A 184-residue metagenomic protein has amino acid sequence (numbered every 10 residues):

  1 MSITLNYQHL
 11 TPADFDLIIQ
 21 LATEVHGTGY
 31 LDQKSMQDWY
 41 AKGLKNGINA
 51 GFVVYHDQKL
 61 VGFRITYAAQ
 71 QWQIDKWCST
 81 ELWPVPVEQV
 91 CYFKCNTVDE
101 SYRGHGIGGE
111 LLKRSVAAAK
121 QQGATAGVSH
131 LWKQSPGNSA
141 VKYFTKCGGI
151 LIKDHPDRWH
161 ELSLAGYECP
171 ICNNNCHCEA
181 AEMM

Functional and structural regions predicted by a protein language model:
I3-L5, Q58-F63, C91: Glycine-rich phosphate/pyrophosphate-binding loop shared by adenosine-nucleotide-utilizing enzymes
T4-Q20: A short beta-loop-alpha structural element at the N-terminal edge of CoA-dependent acyl/N-acetyltransferase catalytic
T28-D57, I65-Q71: Active-site rim helix/loop that mediates acceptor-substrate recognition in acyltransferases
R64-C95, P156-C176: Conserved acyl-donor/pantetheine-binding loop and adjacent beta-alpha core of acyl/acetyltransferases and related
Y102-R114: Conserved acetyl-CoA pyrophosphate-binding loop and the N-cap/start of the following alpha-helix in GNAT-like
R103, S129-V141, D157-L162: Conserved beta-strand-loop-alpha-helix junction that forms the acyl-donor binding cleft
A119-K133: Conserved GNAT acetyl-CoA-binding A-motif
Y143-K153: Conserved acetyl-CoA-binding loop of GNAT-fold acetyltransferases
